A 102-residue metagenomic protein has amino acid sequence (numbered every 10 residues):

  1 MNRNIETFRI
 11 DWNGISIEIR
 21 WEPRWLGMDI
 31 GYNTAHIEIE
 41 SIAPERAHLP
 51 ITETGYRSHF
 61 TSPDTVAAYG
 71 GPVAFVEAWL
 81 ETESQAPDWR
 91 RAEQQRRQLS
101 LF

Functional and structural regions predicted by a protein language model:
R3-A35: Amphipathic, interaction-prone secondary-structure segments
E38-F102: Acidic, low-complexity intrinsically disordered segments
